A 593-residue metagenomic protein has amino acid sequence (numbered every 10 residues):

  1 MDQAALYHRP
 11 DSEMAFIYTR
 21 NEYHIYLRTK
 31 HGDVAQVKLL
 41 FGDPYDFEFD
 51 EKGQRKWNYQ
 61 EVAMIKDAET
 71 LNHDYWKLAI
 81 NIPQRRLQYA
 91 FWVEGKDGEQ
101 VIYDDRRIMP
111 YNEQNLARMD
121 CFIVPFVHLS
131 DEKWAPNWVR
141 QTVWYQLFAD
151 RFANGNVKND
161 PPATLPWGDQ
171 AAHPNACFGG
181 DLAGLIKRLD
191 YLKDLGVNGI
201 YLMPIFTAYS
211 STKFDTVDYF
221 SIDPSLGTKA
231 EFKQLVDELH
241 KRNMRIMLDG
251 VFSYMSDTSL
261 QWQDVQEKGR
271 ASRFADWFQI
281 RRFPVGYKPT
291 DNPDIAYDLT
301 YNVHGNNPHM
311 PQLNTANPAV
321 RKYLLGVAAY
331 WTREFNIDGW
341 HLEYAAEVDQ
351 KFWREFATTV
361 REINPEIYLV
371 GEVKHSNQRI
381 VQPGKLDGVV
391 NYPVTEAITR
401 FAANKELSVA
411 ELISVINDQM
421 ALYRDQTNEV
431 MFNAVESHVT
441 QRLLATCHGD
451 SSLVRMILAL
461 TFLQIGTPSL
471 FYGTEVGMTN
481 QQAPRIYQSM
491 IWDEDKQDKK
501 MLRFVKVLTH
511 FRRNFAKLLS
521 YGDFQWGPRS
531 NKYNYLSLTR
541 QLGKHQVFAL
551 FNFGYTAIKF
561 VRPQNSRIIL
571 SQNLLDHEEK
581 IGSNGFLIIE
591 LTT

Functional and structural regions predicted by a protein language model:
M1-D33, N115-S130, A135: Non-catalytic, glycine-rich low-complexity segments
H24-Y26, G527-P563: Carbohydrate-binding surface patches
H31, D576-T593: C-terminal beta-strand-rich structural cap/linker in extracellular carbohydrate-active enzymes
H31-R85, E94-P110: Aromatic-rich carbohydrate-binding modules that target alpha-glucans
V34-V37, V236-R245, Y254, S259-D264 (+7 more regions): Active-site-proximal helices and loops of the catalytic beta/alpha 8
T142, F148-N198, I205-A329, E334 (+2 more regions): Substrate-binding/active-site clefts of carbohydrate-active enzymes
V143-Y145, I200-L202, I246-L248, W340 (+4 more regions): Hydrophobic faces of well-ordered beta-strands that scaffold small-molecule active sites in alpha/beta enzyme cores
P383-G384, E429-S451, I457-D498: Aromatic/acidic polysaccharide-binding cleft in carbohydrate-active enzymes
